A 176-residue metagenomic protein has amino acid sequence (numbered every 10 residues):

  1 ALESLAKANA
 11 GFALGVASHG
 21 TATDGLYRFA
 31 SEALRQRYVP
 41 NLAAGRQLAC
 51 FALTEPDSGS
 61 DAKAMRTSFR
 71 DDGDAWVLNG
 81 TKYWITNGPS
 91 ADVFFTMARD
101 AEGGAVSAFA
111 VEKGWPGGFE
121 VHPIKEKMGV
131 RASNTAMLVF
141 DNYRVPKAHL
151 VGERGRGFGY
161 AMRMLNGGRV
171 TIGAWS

Functional and structural regions predicted by a protein language model:
A1-R46, T86-V93: Internal helix-loop-helix
L2-A6, A98-D100, V111-P116, D141-V145: Short Ser/Thr-interspersed hydrophobic loop/turn segments at strand-loop and sheet-helix junctions that line or gate
K7, E120-S176: Glycine-rich beta->alpha junctions and the first turn(s) of the following alpha-helix
Y38, M65, T81-Y83, H122-E126: Short beta-alpha junctions and helix-cap segments that line functional grooves
G45-L53: A short, Trp-centered hydrophobic/proline-enriched beta-strand micro-motif
D57-S60, W84-N87, R99-D100, K127-N134: Short Gly/Pro-enriched turn/cap motifs at secondary-structure boundaries
T67-R70: A structural signal for short hydrophobic beta-strand segments in well-ordered beta-sheet cores
A75, N79-E120: A short core secondary-structure module
